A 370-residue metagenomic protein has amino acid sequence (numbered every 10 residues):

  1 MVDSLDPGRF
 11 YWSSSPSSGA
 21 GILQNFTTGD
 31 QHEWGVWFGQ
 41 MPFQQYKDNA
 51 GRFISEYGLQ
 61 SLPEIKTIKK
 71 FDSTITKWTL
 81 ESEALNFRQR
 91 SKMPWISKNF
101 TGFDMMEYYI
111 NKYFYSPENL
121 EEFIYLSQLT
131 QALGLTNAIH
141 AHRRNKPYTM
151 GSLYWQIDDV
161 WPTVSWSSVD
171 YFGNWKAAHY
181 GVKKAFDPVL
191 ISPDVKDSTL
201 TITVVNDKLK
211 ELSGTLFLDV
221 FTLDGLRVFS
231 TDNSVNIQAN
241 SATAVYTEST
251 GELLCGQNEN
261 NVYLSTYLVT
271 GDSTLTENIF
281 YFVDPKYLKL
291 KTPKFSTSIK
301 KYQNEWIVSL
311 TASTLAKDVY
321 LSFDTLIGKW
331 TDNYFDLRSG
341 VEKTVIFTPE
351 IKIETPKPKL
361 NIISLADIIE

Functional and structural regions predicted by a protein language model:
M1-G19: Gly/Pro-rich turn-and-neighbor structural signature
V2-D3, S15, N25, G35-K210: Substrate-binding clefts and catalytic carboxylate motifs of secreted carbohydrate-active enzymes
K183-L216, K286-A312: Surface beta-strand/loop "capping" patches
V204-N206, V220, S249, L268 (+2 more regions): Hydrophobic beta-strand positions in extracellular immunoglobulin-like domains
D207-G214, L226, A312-Y320, I353-E354: A short beta-turn/strand-edge loop motif at beta-sheet boundaries
T215-N258, L326-I353: Intrinsically disordered, low-complexity Pro/Gly/Ser/Thr-rich segments with frequent PxxP/GP/PP motifs and embedded
A244, S249-P293, T348-E370: Terminal connector regions
K291-R338, V345-T348, L365: C-terminal accessory/binding modules appended to enzymatic or scaffolding proteins
